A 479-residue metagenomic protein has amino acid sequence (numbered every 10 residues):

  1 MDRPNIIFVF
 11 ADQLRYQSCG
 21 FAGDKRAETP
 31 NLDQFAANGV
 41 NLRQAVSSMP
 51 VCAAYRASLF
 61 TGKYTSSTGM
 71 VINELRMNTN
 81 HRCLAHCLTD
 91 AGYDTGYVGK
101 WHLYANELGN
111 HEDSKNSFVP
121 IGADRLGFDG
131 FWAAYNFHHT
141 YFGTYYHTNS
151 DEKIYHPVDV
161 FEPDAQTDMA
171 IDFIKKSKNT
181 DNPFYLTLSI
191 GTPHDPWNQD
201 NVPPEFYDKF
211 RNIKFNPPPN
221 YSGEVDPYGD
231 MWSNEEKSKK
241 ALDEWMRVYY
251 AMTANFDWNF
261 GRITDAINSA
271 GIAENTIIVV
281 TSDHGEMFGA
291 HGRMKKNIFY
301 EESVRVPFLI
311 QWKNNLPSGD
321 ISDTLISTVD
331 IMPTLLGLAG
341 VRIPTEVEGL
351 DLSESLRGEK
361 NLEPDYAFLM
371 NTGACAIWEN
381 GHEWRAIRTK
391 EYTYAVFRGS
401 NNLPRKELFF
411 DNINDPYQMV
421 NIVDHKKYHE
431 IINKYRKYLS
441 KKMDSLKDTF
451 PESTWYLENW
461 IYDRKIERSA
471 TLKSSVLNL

Functional and structural regions predicted by a protein language model:
M1-K406, P416-D444, F450-P451, N459-L479: Formylglycine-dependent sulfatase
F409-F410: Short hydrophobic beta-strand that contains or immediately precedes a catalytic carboxylate
